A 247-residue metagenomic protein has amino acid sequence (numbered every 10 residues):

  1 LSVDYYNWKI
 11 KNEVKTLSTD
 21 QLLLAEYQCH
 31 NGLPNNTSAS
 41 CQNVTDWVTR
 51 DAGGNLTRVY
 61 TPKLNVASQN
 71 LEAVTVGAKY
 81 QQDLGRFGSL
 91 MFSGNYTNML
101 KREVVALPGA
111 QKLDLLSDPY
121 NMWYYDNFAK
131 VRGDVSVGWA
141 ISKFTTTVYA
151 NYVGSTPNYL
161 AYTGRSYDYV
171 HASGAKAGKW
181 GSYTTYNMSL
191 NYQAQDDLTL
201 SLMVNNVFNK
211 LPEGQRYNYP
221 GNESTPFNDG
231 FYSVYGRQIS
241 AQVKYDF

Functional and structural regions predicted by a protein language model:
L1, Y6-W8, Q193: Structural signature of Gram-negative outer-membrane beta-barrels, strongest in the C-terminal barrel of TonB-dependent
D4, G77-K79, S136-G138, S189-N191 (+2 more regions): Outer-membrane beta-barrel architecture
Y6-K11, K15-Y162: Gram-negative outer-membrane beta-barrel transporters
Y60-N65, S117-Y124, R165-D168, A172-A177 (+1 more regions): Extracellular loop and loop/strand-boundary signature of outer-membrane beta-barrel proteins
N70-E72, A129, S182-T184, D196 (+1 more regions): Residue-level preference for beta-strand/loop junctions
L100-K101, Y149-S166, N191-F247: C-terminal beta-signal and adjacent terminal beta-strands/loops of Gram-negative outer-membrane beta-barrel proteins
K130-D134, T185-N187, N228, Q238: Transmembrane beta-barrel architecture of outer membranes
K176-G178, N191-Y192: Hydrophobic alpha-helical bundle architecture
